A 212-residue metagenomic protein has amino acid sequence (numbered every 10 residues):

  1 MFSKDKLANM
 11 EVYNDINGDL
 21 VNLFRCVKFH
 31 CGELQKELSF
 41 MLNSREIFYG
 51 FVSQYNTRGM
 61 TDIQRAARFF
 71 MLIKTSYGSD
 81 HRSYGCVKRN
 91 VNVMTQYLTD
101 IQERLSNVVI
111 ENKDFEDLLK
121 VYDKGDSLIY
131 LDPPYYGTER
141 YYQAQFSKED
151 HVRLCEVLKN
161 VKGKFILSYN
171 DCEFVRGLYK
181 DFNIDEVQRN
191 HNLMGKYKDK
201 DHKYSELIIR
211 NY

Functional and structural regions predicted by a protein language model:
M1-N9: Conserved SAM-binding loop of SAM-dependent methyltransferases across substrates and taxa, primarily the Class I
N9, E103-V108, K180-F182: A short helix-to-beta-strand connector/capping loop
M10-D15: Conserved SAM-binding motif I beta-strand of class I
G18, K28-Y141, N160, C172: SAM-dependent nucleic-acid methyltransferase catalytic core
V21: Short alpha-helix immediately C-terminal to the canonical SAM-binding loop
F24: Conserved SAM-binding loop
S147-Y212: Long, positively charged, glycine-interspersed low-complexity recognition regions
